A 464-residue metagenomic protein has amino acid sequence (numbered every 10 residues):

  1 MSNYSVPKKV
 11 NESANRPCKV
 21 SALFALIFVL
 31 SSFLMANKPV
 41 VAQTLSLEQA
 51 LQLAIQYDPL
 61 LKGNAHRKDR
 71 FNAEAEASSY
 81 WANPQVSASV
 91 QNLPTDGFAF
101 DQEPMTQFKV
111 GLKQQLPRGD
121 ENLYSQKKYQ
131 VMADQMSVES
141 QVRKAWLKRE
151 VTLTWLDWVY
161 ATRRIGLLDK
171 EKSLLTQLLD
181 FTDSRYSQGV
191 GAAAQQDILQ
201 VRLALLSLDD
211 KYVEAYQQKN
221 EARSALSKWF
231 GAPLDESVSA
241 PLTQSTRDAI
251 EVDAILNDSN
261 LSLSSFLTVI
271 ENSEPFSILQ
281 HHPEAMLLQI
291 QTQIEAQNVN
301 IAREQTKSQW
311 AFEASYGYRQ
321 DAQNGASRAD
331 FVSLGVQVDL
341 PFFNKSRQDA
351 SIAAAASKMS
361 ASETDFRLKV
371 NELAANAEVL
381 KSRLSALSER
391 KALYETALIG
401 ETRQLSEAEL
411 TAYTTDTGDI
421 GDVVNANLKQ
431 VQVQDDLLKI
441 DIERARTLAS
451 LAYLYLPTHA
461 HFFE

Functional and structural regions predicted by a protein language model:
S2-N3, P17, V40-V41, L226 (+2 more regions): Acidic, low-complexity, intrinsically disordered peripheral segments
N3, K8, E12, R16 (+5 more regions): Periplasmic alpha-helical coiled-coil/stalk elements that build and connect Gram-negative outer-membrane
A22-A36: Bacterial N-terminal signal peptides
A36, V40-T44: Boundary at the C-terminal end of the N-terminal hydrophobic targeting segment
L51, T182, P275, A408-E409: Generic hydrophobic alpha-helical segments
L51-R118, A232, F276-K345, A350 (+3 more regions): A small-residue-enriched
G63-S78, R143, L147-L168, V201 (+4 more regions): Amphipathic alpha-helical coiled-coil segments
V110-Q114, R118-Q135, S140: A broadly used, surface-exposed interaction patch
